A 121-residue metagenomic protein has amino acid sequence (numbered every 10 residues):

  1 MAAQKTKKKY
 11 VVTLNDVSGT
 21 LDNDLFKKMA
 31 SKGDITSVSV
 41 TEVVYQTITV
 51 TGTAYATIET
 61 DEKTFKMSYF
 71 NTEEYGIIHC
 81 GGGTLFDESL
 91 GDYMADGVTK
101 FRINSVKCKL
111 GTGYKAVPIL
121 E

Functional and structural regions predicted by a protein language model:
M1-E74, L110-G111, I119-E121: OB-fold ssDNA-binding interfaces and closely related basic DNA-contact patches used across DNA replication/repair
K7-K9, K100-R102, K115: Arginine residue identity/basic-tract feature
V38-V43, L85-N104: Short nucleic-acid-contacting surface segments enriched for D/E, G, S/T with interspersed K/R
G76-E88: GIY-YIG-like beta-to-alpha core
D96, N104-E121: Short, charged beta-turn/beta-strand-edge "cap" motif at the junction between a beta-strand and an adjacent loop
